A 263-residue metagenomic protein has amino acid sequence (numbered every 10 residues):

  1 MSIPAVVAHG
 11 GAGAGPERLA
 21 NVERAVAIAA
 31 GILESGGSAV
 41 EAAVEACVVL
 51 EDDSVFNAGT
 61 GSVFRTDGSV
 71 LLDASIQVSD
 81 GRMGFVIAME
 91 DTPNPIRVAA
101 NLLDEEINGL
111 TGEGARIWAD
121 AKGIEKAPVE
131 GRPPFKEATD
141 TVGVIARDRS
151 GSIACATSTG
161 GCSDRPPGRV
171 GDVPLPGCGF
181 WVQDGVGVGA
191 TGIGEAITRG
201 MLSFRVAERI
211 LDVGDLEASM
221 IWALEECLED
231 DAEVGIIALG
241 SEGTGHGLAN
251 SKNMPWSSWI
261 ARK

Functional and structural regions predicted by a protein language model:
M1-K263: Alpha/propeptide regions of enzymes that mature by internal proteolysis
